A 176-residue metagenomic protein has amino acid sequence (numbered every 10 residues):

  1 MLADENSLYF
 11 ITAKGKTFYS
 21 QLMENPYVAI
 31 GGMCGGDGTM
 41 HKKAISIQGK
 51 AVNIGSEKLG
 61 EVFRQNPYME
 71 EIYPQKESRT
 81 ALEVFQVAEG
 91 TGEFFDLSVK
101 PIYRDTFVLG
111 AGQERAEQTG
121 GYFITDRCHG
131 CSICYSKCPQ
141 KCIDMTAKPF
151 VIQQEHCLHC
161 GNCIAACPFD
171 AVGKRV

Functional and structural regions predicted by a protein language model:
M1-L8: N-terminal structural module
I11-A13: Short hydrophobic/aromatic beta-strand micro-patches that form the beta-sheet surface supporting nucleotide- or nucleic
T17-T91, L97: Short, structured beta-strand-loop surface elements
V84, V99-T119: Flexible glycine-rich active-site/ligand-binding loops centered on an Asp-His dyad
G110-G130, K141-H159, A171-V176: Ferredoxin-like iron-sulfur electron-transfer modules
G130-K137, H159-A166: C-type cytochrome heme c attachment motif
